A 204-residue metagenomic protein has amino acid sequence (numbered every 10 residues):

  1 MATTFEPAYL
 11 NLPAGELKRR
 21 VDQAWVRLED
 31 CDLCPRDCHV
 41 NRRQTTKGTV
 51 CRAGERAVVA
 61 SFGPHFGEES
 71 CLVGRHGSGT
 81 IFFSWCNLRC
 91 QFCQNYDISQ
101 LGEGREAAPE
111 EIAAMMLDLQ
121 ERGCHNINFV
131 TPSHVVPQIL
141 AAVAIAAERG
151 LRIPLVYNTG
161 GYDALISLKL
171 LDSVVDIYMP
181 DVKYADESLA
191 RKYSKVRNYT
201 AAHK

Functional and structural regions predicted by a protein language model:
M1-S78: Flexible, acidic/Gly-rich N-terminal and inter-domain linker regions that tether and position cofactor-handling modules
N11, E29, D37, G79 (+4 more regions): Functionally constrained cores in energy, signaling, and assembly domains
D22-W25, E103, V130, D181 (+1 more regions): Short N-terminal micro-motifs specific to bacterial/archaeal maturation and metal-cluster initiation sites
K47, C51-I177, D186-E187: Conserved Radical SAM active-site core
L170-M179, Y184-K204: C-terminal scaffold of the Radical SAM
